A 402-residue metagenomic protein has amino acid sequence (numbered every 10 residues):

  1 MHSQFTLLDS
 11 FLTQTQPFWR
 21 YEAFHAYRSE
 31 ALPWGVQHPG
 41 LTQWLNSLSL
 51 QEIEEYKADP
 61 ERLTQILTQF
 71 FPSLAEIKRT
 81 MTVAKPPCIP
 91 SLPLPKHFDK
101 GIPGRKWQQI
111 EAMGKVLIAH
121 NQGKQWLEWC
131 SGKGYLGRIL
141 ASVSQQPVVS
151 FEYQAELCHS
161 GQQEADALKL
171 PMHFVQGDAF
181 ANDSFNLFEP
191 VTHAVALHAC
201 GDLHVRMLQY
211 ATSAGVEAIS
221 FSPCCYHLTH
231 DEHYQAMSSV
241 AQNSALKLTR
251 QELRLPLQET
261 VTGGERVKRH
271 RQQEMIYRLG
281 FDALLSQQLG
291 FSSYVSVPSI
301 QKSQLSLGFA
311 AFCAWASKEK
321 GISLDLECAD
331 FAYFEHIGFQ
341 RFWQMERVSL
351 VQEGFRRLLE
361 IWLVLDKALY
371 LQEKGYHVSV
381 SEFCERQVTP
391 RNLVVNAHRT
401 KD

Functional and structural regions predicted by a protein language model:
M1-V36, G40, H173, F180 (+1 more regions): Class I S-adenosyl-L-methionine
G35-N121: Conserved Class I S-adenosyl-L-methionine-dependent methyltransferase catalytic core
G123-G132: Conserved class I S-adenosyl-L-methionine
K133-Q145: Conserved SAM-binding loop of SAM-dependent methyltransferases across substrates and taxa, primarily the Class I
P147-E152: Conserved SAM-binding motif I beta-strand of class I
G161-Q162: Conserved SAM-binding loop
A165: Conserved hydrophobic residues forming the short capping helix/wall of the S-adenosyl-L-methionine
